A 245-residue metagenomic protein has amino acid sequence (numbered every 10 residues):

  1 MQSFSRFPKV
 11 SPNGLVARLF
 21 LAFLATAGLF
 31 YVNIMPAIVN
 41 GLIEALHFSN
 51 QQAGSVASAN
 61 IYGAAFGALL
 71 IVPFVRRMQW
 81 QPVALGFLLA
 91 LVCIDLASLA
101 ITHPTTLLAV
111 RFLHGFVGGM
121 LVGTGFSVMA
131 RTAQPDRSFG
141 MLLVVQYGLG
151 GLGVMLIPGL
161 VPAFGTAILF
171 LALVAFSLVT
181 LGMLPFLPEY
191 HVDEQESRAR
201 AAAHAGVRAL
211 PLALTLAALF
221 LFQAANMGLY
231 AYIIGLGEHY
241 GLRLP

Functional and structural regions predicted by a protein language model:
F4-V10, L187-T215: Juxtamembrane intracellular "pre-TM" segments in multi-pass secondary transporters
V16-A17, F23-F48, L229-I234: Extracytoplasmic
M35-P36, P211-P245: Extracytoplasmic gate region of multi-pass secondary transporters
H47, A100-T102: Helix-breaking motifs and short loop linkers at transmembrane-helix boundaries and internal kinks in secondary membrane
G67-W80: Helix-to-loop junctions at the C-terminal end of transmembrane segments in multipass secondary transporters
P82-L96: Structural signature of the two symmetry-related core transmembrane helices
T106, M141-V192, Y232: Helix-loop-helix hairpin linking two adjacent transmembrane segments in secondary transporters
V110-V145: Cytoplasmic helix-loop-helix junction between adjacent transmembrane helices in 12-TM secondary transporters
